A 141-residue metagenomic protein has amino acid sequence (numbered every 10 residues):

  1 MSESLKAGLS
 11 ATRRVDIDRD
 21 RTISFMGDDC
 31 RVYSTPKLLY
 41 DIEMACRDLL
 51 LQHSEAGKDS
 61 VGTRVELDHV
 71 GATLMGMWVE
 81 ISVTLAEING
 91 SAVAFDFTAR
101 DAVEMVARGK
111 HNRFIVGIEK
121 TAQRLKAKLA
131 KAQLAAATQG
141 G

Functional and structural regions predicted by a protein language model:
M1-S4, L51-S54, R100: Intrinsically disordered, low-complexity boundary segments flanking structured domains
S2-S34: Catalytic strand-loop segment that frames the active site of acyl-thioester-processing enzymes
K6-T12, K37, R64, W78-E80 (+2 more regions): Intrinsic-disorder/low-complexity, polar/charged segments enriched in Ser/Thr/Lys/Arg/Asp/Glu/Gln
L9, M75, L85-G141: HotDog/MaoC-like acyl-thioester-processing domains
R14-D18, D68, N112-F114: Generic structural detector for well-ordered beta-strands
D20, F25-D28, A56, D101 (+2 more regions): Residue-level signal for pocket-adjacent positions within structured domains
C46-E80: Hydrophobic beta-strand-centered segment that forms part of the acyl-chain substrate-binding groove
